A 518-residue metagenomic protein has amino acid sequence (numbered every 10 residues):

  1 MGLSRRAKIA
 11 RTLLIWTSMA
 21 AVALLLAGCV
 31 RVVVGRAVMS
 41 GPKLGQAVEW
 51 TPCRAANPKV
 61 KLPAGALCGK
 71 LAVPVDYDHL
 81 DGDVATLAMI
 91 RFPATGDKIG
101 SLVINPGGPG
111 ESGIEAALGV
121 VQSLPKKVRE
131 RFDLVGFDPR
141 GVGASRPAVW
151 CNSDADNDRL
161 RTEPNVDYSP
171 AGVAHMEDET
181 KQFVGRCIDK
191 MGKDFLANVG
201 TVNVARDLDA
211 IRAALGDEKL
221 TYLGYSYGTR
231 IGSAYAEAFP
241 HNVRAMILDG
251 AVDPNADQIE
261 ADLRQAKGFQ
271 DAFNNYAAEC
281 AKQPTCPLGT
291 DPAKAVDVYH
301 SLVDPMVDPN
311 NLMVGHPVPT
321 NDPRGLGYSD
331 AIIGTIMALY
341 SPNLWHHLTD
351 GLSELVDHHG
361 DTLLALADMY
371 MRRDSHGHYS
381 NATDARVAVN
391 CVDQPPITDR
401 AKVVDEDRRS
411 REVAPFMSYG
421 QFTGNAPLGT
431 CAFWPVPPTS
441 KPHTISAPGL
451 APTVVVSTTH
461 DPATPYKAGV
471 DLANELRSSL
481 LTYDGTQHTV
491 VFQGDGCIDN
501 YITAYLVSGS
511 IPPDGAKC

Functional and structural regions predicted by a protein language model:
G2-V33, L208: Secretory targeting and sorting signals
T12, V298-L302, G351: Charge-rich, solvent-exposed alpha-helical interaction surfaces
V32-D330, A388, Q394-C518: Gly/Pro-rich cap/lid or specificity-loop segments adjacent to the active site
V252-Q270, G351-S353, H359-S375: Flexible "cap/lid" loop of the alpha/beta hydrolase fold
S301-P305, A338-S341, E354-H358, Y370-S375 (+1 more regions): A short structural micro-motif
G325-S353: P-loop NTPase catalytic cores that bind/hydrolyze ATP
D361-Q394, T398-D399, V403-D405: Long, low-complexity segments enriched in small/aliphatic residues
